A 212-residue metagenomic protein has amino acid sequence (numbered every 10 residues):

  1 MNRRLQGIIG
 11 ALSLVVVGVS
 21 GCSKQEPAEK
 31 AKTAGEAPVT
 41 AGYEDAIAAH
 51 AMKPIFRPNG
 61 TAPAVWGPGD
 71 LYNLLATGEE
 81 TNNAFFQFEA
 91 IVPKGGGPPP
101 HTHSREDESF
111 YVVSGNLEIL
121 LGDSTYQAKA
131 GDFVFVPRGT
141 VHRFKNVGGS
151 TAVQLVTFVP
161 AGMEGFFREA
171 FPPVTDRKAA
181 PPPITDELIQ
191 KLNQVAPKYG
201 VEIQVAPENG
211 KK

Functional and structural regions predicted by a protein language model:
M1-I9: Bacterial N-terminal signal peptides that target proteins for export
G18-G21: C-terminal motif of bacterial Sec signal peptides marking the signal peptidase cleavage site
K24-F85, A180-K212: A short, N-terminal "cap"/entry segment at the start of jelly-roll beta-barrel domains of the cupin/DSBH fold
N73-F85, K94-E108: Active-site region of the double-stranded beta-helix
E89-P93, T102-L121, T157-V159: Short, conserved beta-strand element in jelly-roll/cupin
E118, R138-E164: Ligand-binding loop in jelly-roll beta-barrel domains
D123-V141: Short acidic-glycine-tyrosine-enriched beta hairpin
G165-A179: A hydrophobic, small-residue-rich beta->alpha segment in the mid-to-C-terminal subdomain of diverse proteins
